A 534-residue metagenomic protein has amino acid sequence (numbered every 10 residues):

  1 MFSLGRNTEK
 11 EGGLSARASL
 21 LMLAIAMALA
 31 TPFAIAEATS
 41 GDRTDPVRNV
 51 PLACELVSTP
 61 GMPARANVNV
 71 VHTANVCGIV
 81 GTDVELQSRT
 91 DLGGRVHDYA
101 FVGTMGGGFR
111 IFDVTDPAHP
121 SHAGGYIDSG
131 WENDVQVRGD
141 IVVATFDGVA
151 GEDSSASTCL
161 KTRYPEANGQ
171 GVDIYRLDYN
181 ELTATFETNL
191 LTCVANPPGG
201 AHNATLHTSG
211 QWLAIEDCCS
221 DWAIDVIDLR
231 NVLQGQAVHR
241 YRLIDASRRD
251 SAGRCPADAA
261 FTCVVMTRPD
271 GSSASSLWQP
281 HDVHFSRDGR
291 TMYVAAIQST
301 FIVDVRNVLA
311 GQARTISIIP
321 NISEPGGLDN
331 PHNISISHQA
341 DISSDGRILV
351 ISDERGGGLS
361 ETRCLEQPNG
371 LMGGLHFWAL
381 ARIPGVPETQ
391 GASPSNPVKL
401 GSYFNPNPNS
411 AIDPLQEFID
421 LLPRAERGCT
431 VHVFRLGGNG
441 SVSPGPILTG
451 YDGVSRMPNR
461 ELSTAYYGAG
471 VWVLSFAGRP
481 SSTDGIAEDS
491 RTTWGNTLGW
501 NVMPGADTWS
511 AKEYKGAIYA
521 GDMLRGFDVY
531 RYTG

Functional and structural regions predicted by a protein language model:
M1-A16: N-terminal secretory signal peptides that target proteins for export/translocation
K10-G13, A28, A34, A38: Intrinsically disordered, low-complexity repeat segments enriched in small/polar residues
G13-L21, N459, K515: Hydrophobic alpha-helical segments and their boundary regions
S19-P32: Bacterial N-terminal signal peptides
I35-G534: Feature marking well-ordered beta-strand scaffolds used for ligand recognition
